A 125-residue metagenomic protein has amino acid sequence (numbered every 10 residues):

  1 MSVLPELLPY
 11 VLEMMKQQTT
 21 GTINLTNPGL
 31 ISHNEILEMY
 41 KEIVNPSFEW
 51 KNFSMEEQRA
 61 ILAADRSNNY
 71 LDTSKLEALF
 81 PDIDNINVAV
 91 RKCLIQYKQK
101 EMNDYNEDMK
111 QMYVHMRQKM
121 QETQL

Functional and structural regions predicted by a protein language model:
M1, L30, Y70-L71, I83: Short aromatic/basic micro-patch
S2-E6: A conserved structural motif in NAD(P)-dependent oxidoreductases
Y10-A63, S67, K92, E101-Q124: Mid/C-terminal beta-alpha module of Rossmann-like enzyme folds, strongest in SDR-family dehydrogenases/epimerases
D65-S67, D82-N87: Short glycine/proline-enriched turn or capping motifs at secondary-structure junctions
L79: Residues that scaffold the ATP/ADP-binding catalytic core of kinase and kinase-like folds
N87-Q96: Short linear loop/turn motifs
